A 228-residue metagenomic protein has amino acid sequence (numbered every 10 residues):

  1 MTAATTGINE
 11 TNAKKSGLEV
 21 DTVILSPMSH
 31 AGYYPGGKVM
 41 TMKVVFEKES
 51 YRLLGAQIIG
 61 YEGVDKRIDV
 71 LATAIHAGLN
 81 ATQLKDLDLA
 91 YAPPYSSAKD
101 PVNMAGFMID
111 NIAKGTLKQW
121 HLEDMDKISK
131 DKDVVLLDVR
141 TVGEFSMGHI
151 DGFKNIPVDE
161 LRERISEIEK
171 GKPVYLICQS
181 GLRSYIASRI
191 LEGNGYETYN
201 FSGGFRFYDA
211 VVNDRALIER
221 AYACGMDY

Functional and structural regions predicted by a protein language model:
M1, L18, H76-N80, L89 (+1 more regions): Generic secondary-structure signature for well-ordered alpha-helical cores
M1-Y61, S97, P101-K127: Mid-to-C-terminal Rossmann-like scaffold of FAD/NAD(P)H-dependent oxidoreductases
K14, I75, E192: Anion (oxyanion) recognition and catalysis
I24, F46-K48, Q57-G60, R140-T141 (+3 more regions): Active-site proximal loops enriched in glycine and acidic residues that flank catalytic Cys/His/Asp and coordinate
E62-A81: A short, polar/charged loop-to-alpha-helix boundary motif
T82-V134, V142-P173, Q179-Y228: Rhodanese-like catalytic fold shared by cysteine-dependent sulfurtransferases and DSP/PTP-type phosphatases
